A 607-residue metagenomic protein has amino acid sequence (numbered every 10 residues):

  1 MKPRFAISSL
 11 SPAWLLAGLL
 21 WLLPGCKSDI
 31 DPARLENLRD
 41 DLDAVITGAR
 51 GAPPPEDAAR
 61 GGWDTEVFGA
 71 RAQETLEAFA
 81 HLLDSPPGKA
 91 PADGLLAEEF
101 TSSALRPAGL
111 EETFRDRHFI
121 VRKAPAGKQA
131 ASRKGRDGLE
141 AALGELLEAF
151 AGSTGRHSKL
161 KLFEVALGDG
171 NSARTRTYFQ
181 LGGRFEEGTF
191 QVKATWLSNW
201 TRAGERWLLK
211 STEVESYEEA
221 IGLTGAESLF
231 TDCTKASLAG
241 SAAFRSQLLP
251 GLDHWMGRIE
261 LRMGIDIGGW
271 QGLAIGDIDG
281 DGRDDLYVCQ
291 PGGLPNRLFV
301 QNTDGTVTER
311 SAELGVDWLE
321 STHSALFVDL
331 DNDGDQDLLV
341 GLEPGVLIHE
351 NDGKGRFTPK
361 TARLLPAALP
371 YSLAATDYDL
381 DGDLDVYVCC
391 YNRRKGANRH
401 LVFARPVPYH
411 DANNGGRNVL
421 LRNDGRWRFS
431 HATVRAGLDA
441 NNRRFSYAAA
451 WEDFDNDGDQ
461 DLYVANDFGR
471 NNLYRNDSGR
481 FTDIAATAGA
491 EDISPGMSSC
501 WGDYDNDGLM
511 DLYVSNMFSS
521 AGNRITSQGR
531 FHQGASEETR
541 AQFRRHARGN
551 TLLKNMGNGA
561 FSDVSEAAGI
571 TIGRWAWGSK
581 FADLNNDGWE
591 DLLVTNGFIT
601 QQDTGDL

Functional and structural regions predicted by a protein language model:
M1-S8: N-terminal secretory signal peptides that target proteins for export/translocation
S8-P12, K27: Intrinsically disordered, low-complexity proline-rich regions
P12-L23: Bacterial N-terminal signal peptides
C26-L607: Acidic, glycine/proline-rich Ca2+-coordinating loop motifs
